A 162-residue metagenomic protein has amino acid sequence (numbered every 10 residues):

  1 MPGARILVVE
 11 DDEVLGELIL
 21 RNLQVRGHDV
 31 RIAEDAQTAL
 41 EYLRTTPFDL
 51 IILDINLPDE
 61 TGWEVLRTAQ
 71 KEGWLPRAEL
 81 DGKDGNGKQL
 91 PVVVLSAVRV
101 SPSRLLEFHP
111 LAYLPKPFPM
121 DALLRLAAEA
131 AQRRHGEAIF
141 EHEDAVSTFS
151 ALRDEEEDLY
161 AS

Functional and structural regions predicted by a protein language model:
E10: Conserved acidic carboxylate
E17-R21, V25: Charged docking surfaces used in two-component/phosphorelay signaling
I32-L50: Acidic, metal-coordinating helix/loop segments flanking the phosphotransfer/catalytic sites of two-component signaling
D35, T61-R67: Acidic catalytic/metal-coordinating carboxylates
D54: Active-site residues of response regulator receiver
P58: The feature encodes the CheY-like receiver
E64, D81-L90, A97-P115, D121 (+1 more regions): Alpha4 helix (beta4-alpha4-beta5 surface) of REC/receiver domains from two-component response regulators
R133-S162: CheY-like receiver
